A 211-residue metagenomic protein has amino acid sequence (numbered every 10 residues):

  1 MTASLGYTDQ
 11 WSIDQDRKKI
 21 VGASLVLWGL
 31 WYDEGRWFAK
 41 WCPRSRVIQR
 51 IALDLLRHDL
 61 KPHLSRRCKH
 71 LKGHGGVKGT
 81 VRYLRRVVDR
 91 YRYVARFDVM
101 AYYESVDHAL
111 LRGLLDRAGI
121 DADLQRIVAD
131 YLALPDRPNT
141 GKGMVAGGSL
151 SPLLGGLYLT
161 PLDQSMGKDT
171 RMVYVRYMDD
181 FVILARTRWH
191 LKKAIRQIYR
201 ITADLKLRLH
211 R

Functional and structural regions predicted by a protein language model:
M1-D16: Non-catalytic, polymerase-adjacent accessory regions of viral genome-replication enzymes
G6-T8, Q49-L55, R137-G141, R186: Short low-complexity stretches enriched in small and charged residues
I13-E34, V88, A122-D136: Reverse-transcriptase-like RNA-dependent polymerase core
D14, L53-D59, K142-A146: A broad, low-specificity signal for short, low-complexity segments enriched in glycine/proline and polar/charged
V21, L25, R50-L53, R57 (+3 more regions): N-proximal short alpha-helices
W31-R66, P135: Glycine/proline-rich, flexible active-site/cofactor-binding loop segments that harbor closely spaced acidic
R66-R67, K72, V81, R85-R211: Conserved polymerase palm-domain catalytic core
G76: Soluble or luminal CAZymes and related metallo-dependent hydrolases
